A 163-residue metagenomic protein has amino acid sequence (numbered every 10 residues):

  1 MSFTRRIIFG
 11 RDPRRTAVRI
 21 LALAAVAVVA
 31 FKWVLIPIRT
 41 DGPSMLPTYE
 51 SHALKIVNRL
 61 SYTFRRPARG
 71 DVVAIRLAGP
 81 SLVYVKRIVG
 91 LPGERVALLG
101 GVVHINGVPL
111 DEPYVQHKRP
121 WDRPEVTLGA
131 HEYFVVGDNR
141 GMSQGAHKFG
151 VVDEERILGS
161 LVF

Functional and structural regions predicted by a protein language model:
M1-F163: Extended hydrophobic leader/signal-anchor segments used for secretion and membrane insertion
